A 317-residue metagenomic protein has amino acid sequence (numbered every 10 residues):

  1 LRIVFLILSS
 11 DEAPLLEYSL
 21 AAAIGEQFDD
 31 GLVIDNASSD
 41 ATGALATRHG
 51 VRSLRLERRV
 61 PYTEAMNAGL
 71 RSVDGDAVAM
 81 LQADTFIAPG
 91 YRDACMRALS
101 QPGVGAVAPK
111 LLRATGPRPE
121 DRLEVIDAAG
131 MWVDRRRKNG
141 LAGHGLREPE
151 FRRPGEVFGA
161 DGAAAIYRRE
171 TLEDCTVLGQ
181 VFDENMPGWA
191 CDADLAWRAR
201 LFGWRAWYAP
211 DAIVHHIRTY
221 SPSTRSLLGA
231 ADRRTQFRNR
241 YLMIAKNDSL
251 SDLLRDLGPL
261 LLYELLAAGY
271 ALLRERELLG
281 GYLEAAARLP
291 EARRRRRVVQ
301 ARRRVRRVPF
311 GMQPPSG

Functional and structural regions predicted by a protein language model:
D11-G25: Short, well-formed alpha-helical segments that are part of the catalytic scaffolds of diverse glycosyltransferases
D35-G43, R58: A conserved acidic beta->alpha catalytic loop
L56-V73, A83: Glycine-rich, basic loop-to-helix element that forms the pyrophosphate-binding segment of sugar-nucleotide handling
V78: Short aromatic/hydrophobic "clamp" motif used to bind/position activated sugar donors
F86-D127, M131-V133: Conserved donor NDP-sugar-binding/catalytic core segment of glycosyltransferases
K138, L146-R169, G188, T224 (+1 more regions): A recurrent flexible, glycine/aromatic-enriched loop bordering the glycosyltransferase active site that acts as
F158-I213: A short, conserved alpha-helix in the catalytic core of glycosyltransferases
D252-G317: Non-catalytic, C-terminal membrane-associated alpha-helical segments of glycosyltransferases
